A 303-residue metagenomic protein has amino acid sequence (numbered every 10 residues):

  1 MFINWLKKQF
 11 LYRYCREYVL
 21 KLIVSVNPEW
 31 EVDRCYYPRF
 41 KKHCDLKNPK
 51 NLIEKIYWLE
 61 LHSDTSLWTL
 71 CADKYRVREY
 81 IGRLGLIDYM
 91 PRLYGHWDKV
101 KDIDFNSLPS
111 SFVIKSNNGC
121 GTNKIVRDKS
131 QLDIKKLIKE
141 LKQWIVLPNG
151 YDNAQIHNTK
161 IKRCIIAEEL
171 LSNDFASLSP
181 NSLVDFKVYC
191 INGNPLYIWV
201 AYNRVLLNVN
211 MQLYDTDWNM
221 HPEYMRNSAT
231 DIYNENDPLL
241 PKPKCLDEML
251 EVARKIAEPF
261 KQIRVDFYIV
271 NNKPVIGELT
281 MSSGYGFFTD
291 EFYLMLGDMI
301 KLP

Functional and structural regions predicted by a protein language model:
M1-H62: Membrane-proximal basic amphipathic "stem/tether" segments
C35, L132-A229: Phosphate-binding site of ATP-dependent enzymes
N48-Q131, E140-I156: A conserved helix-loop-beta module that forms one wall/lid of the active-site cleft in ATP-utilizing catalytic domains
R78, K101-D104, C120-I125, I134 (+5 more regions): Short catalytic/ligand-binding loop motif for oxyanion handling, primarily in non-cytosolic enzymes, centered on
W97, N118, E169-L171, C190-N192 (+1 more regions): Short, flexible loop/turn elements at secondary-structure junctions
P109, L183-D185, F260-R264: Short beta-strand-initiation
K160-I166, Q212-I276: A long amphipathic alpha-helix within ATP-dependent nucleotide-binding catalytic cores
E251, I269-P303: C-terminal active-site "lid" helix and adjoining low-complexity regulatory extension at the edge of ATP-using catalytic
